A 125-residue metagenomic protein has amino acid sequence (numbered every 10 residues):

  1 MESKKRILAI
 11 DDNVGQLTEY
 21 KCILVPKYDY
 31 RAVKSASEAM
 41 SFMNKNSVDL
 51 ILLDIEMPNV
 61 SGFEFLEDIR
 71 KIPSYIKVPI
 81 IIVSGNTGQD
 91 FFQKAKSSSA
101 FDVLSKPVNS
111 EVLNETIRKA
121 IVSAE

Functional and structural regions predicted by a protein language model:
V14-R31: Two-component/phosphorelay signaling modules centered on CheY-like receiver
A32-L50: Acidic, metal-coordinating helix/loop segments flanking the phosphotransfer/catalytic sites of two-component signaling
K34, N59-V60, I69: Hydrophobic residue at a beta-alpha junction that N-caps the helix immediately following a catalytic beta-strand/loop
P58-N59, G88, P107: The feature encodes the CheY-like receiver
V108-I117: C-terminal output helix
